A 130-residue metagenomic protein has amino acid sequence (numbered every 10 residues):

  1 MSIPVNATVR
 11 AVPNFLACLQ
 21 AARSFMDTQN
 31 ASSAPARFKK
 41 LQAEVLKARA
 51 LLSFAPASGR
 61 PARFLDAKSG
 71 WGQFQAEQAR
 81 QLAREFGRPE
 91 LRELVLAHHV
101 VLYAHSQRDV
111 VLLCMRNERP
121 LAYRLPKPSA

Functional and structural regions predicted by a protein language model:
M1-E90, P128-A130: Basic, Lys/Arg-enriched alpha-helical interface segments
S2, L82-A130: Enriched for short, Lys/Arg-rich terminal
